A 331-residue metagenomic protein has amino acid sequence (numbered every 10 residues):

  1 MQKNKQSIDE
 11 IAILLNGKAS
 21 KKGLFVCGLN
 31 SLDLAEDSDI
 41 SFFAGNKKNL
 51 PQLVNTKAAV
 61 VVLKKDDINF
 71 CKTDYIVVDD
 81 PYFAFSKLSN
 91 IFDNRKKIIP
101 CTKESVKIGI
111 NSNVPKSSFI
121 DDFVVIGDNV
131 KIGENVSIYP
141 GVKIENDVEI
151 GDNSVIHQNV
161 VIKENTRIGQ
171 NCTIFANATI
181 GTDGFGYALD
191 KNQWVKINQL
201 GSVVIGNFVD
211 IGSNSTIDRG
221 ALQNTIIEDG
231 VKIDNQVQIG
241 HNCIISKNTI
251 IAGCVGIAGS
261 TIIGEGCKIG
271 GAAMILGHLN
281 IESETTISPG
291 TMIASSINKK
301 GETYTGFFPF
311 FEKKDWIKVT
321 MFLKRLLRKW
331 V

Functional and structural regions predicted by a protein language model:
M1-S105, T166, N171, N177-A178 (+4 more regions): Terminal amphipathic alpha-helical/low-complexity segments used for targeting or macromolecular assembly
M1-S20, V130, V136, V237-G256 (+1 more regions): Short N-terminal secondary-structure initiator segments
E36, G151, V204-G206: Residue-level recognition of short, solvent-exposed, well-ordered loop/turn junctions that link secondary-structure
I99-N165, G169: Right-handed parallel beta-helix
Q158-V331: Glycine-rich hexapeptide-repeat left-handed beta-helix
